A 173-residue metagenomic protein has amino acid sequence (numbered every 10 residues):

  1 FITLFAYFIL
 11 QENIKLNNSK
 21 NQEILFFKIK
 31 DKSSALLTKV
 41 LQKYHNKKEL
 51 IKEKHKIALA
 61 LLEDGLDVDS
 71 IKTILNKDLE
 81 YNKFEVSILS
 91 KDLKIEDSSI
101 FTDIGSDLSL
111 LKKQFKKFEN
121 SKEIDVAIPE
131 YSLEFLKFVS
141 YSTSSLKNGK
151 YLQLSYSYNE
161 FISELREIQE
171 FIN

Functional and structural regions predicted by a protein language model:
I2-V68, R166, E170-N173: Juxtamembrane extracytoplasmic/periplasmic/luminal helical "stalk" adjacent to the first N-terminal
V40, L62, D78, K116 (+1 more regions): Short secondary-structure boundary/capping segments
G65-N76, K94, S98-S132, Y158 (+1 more regions): Extracytoplasmic/periplasmic sensor domains and loops in membrane signaling proteins
E80-K83: Short, small/polar residue-rich loop motifs at catalytic or cofactor-binding pockets
E85-V86, S140: Conserved beta-strand and immediately adjacent loop positions that scaffold enzyme active sites
V86-L93: Short hydrophobic alpha-helical segments used for membrane anchoring or interfacial signaling
E134-S144, K150-Y151: A short beta-strand signature within small-molecule sensing/ligand-binding domains used in signal transduction
